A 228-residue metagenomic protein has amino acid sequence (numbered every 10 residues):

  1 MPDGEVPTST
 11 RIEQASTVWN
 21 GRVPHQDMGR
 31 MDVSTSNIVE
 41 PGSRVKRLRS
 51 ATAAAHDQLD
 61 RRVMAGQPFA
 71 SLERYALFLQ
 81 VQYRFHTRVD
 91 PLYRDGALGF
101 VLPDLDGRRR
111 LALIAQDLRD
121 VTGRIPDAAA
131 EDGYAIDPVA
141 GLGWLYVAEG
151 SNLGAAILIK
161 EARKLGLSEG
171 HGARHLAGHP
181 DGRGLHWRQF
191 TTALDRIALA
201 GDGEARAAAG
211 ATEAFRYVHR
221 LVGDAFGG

Functional and structural regions predicted by a protein language model:
P2-D3, P7-G228: Metal- and O2-centered redox machinery and metal/ROS homeostasis
